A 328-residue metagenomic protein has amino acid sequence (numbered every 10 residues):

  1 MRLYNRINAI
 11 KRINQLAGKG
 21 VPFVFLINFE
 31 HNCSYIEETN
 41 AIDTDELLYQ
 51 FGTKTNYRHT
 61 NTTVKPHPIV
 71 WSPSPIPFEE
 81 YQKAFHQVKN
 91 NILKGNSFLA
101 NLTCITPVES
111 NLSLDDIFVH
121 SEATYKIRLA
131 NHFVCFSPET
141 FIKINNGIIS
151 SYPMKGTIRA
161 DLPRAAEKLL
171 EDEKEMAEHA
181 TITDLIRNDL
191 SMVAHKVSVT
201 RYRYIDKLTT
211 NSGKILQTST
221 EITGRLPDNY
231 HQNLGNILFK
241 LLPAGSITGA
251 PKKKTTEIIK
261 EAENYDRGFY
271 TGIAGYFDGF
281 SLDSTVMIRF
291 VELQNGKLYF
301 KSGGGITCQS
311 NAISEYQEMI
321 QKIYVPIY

Functional and structural regions predicted by a protein language model:
M1-Y328: Extended alpha-helical targeting/anchoring segments, especially N-terminal organellar/secretory targeting helices
